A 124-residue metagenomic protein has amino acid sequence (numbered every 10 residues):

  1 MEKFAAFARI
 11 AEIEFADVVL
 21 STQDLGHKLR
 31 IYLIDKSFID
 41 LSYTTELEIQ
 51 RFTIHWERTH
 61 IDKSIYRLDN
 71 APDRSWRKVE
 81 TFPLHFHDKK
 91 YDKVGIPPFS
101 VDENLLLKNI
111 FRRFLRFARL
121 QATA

Functional and structural regions predicted by a protein language model:
M1-D40, T45-I49: Negatively charged, low-complexity tracts enriched in Asp/Glu with abundant Ser/Thr
K3, K28, K36, K63 (+3 more regions): Context-gated lysine
K3-A6, E14, S37, T81 (+3 more regions): Intrinsic disorder/low-structure terminal segments
I31-L33, I39-L41, F52, W56 (+2 more regions): Generic hydrophobic secondary-structure signal
K36-F38, E48, I61, D73-S75 (+1 more regions): Generic "edge-of-domain/loop-turn" microfeature
Y43-T45, R51-H55, K78-E80, F111 (+1 more regions): Generic alpha-helix signal with a bias toward terminal, lower-confidence helices and secondary-structure junctions
T53-V101: An exposed acidic His-Trp-rich patch
K90-A124: Well-ordered alpha/beta subsegment
